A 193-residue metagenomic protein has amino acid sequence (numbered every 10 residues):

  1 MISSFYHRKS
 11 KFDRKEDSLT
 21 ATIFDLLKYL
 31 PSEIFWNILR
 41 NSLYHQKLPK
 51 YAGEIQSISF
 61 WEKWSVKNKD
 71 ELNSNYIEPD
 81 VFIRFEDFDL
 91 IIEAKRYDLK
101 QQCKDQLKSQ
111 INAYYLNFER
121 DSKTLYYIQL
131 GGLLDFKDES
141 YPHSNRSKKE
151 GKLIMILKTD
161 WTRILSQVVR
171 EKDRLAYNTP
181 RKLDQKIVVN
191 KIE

Functional and structural regions predicted by a protein language model:
M1-E193: Charged, terminal alpha-helix-loop-beta segments that serve as non-catalytic nucleic-acid engagement and/or assembly
